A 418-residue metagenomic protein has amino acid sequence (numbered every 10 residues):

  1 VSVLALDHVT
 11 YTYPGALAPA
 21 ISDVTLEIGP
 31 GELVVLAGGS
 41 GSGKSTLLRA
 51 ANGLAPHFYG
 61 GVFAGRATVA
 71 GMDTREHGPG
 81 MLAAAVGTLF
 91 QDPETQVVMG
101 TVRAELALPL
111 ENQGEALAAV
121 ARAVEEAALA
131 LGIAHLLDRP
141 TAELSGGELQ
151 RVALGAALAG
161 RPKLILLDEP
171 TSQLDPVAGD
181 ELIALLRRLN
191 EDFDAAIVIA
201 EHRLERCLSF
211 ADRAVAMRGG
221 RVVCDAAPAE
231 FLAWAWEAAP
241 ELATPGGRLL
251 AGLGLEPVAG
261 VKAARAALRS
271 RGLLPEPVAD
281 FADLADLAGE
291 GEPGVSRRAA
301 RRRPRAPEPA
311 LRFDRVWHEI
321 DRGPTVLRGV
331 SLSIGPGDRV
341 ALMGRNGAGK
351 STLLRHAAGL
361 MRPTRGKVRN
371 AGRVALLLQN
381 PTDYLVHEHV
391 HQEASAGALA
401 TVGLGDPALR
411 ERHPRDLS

Functional and structural regions predicted by a protein language model:
N52, A358: Helix-to-loop junction immediately C-terminal to a conserved catalytic motif
G60-M72, G366-V374: Conserved ABC transporter NBD signature motif
A118-L136, L311, S395-L409: Conserved ABC ATPase "signature" region
P140-L144, E148, H413-L417: Conserved ABC ATPase signature
A157-L158: ABC ATPase C-loop
R161: Conserved catalytic motifs of ABC-family nucleotide-binding domains
I165-D168: Catalytic Walker B motif of ABC-type/P-loop ATPase nucleotide-binding domains
M217, R221-G254: Conserved beta-strand-loop-alpha-helix hinge in the C-terminal portion of ABC ATPase nucleotide-binding domains
